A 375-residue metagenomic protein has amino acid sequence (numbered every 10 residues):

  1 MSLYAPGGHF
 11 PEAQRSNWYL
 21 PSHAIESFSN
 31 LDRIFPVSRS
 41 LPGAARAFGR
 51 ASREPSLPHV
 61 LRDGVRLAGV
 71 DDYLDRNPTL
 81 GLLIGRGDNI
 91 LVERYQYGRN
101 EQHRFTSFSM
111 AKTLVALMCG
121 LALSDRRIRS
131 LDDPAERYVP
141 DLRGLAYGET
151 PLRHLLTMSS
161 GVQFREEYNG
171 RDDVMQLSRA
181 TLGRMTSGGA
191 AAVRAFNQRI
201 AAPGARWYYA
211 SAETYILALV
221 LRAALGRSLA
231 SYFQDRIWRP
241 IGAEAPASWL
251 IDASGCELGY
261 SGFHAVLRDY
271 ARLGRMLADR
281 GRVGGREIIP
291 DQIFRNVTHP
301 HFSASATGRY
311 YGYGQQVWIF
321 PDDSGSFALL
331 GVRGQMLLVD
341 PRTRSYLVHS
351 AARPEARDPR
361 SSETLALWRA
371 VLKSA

Functional and structural regions predicted by a protein language model:
M1-N100, R127-R129, L156-T157, G161 (+2 more regions): N-terminal leader/targeting segments and the immediately adjacent pre-domain N-terminus
M1-N17, S326, G331-A375: Structured C-terminal helix/loop/strand segments within mature extracytoplasmic catalytic/sensor domains
Y73-L83, Y97-D141, A146, T150 (+2 more regions): Short active-site loop at a secondary-structure junction that contains or immediately precedes the catalytic residue(s)
D88, T106-L131, L155, L217-L221 (+2 more regions): Active-site SXXK
N89-R94, E136-R137, R171-P203, R227-P246: Short, charged, amphipathic alpha-helices and their helix-cap/turn boundaries
T106, D125-Q163, E167, Q198 (+1 more regions): Active-site helix/loop module of the DD-peptidase/beta-lactamase fold, centered on the serine-lysine SxxK catalytic
E213-V220, G259-R282, Q335-A351: Active-site-proximal alpha-helical segments within enzyme catalytic domains
E244-A247, F294-Y346: Active-site Gly/Thr loop motif
